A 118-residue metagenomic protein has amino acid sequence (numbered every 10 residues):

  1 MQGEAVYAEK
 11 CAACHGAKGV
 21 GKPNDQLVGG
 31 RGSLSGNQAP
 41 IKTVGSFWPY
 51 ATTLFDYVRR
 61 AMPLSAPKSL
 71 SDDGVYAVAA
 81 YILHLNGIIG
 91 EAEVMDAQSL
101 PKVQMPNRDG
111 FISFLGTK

Functional and structural regions predicted by a protein language model:
M1-V6, P63-P67: Electrostatic cytochrome c docking/interface patches
G3, Y7-A17, L27, V78-I82: The canonical Cys-X-X-Cys-His
E4, V20-L54: Gly/Gly-Pro-rich "capping" loops immediately C-terminal to redox-active cysteine motifs in periplasmic/lumenal
G16-G19, P67: Amphipathic alpha-helical interaction elements
W48-R59, D72, Y76-A80: An amphipathic alpha-helix signature
S65-K118: Flexible coil segments in periplasmic/lumen-exposed cytochrome c-class electron-transfer proteins
